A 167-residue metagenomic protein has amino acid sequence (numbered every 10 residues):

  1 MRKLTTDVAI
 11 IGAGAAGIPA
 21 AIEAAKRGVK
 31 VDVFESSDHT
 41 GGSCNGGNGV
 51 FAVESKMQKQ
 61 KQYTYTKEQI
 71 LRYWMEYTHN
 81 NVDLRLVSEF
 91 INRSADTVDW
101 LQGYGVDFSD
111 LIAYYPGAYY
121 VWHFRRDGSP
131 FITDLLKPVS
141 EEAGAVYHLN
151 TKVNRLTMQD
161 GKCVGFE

Functional and structural regions predicted by a protein language model:
M1-T5: A short, basic/flexible loop-to-alpha-helix module at the beginning of a structural domain
T6-V33: N-terminal Rossmann-like FAD-binding beta1-loop-alpha1 element of flavoenzymes
A20, S43, M158: Short glycine-/acidic-enriched loop or helix-start segments at secondary-structure transitions that form or flank
K30, S36-R155: Conserved N-terminal/central alpha/beta ligand/cofactor-binding core
L156-E167: Conserved beta-strand-loop-beta-strand element in the redox core of flavoprotein oxidoreductases
